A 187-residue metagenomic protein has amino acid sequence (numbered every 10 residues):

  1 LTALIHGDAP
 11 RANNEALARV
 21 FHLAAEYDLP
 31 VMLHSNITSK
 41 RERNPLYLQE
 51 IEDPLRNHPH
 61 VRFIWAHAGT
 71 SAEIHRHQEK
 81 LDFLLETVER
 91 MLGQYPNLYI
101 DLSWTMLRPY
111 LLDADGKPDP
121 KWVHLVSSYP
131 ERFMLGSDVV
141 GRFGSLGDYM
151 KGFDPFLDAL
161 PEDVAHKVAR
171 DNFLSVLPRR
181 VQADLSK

Functional and structural regions predicted by a protein language model:
L1-A3, I37-S39, G69-S71, T105-L107 (+3 more regions): Short, solvent-exposed loop/turn segments at secondary-structure junctions
L1-H6, V61: Active-site groove signature of glycoside hydrolases
L4-I5, A12, L46, L157: Short amphipathic alpha-helical segments at helix-loop
I5, R43, K117, S145-D148: Alpha-helix capping and helix-coil boundary motifs
D8, E42, D113, G141-G144 (+1 more regions): Short, surface-exposed alpha-helical recognition segments that flank or form part of ligand/macromolecule-binding
P10-M134: Catalytic pocket-lining loop regions of alpha/beta-barrel enzymes, especially the amidohydrolase/enolase/GH5 lineages
S128-M134, V139-K187: Mid-to-C-terminal alpha-helical segments outside catalytic/metal-binding sites
